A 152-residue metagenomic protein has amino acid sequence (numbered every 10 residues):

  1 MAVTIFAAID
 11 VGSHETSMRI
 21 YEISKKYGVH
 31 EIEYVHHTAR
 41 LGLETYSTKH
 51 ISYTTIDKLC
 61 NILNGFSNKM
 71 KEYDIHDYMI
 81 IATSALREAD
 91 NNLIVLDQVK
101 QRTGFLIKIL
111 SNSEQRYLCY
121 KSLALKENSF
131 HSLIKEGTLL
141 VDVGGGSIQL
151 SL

Functional and structural regions predicted by a protein language model:
A2, N112-L139: Conserved phosphate-binding catalytic cores of ATP/NTP-utilizing and phosphoryl-transfer enzymes
A2-V29, S132-L152: Gly/Thr-rich phosphate-binding beta-strand-loop-beta motif of the actin/hexokinase/Hsp70
H14-Y53: Short glycine-rich, Thr/Ser-proximal phosphate-binding strand/loop in the N-terminal lobe of ATP-dependent enzymes
I23-Y27, V95-R102, L125-S132: A glycine- and small-aliphatic-rich helix-loop capping segment at beta-alpha/alpha-beta transitions that lines
G42-S52, I75-T83, L106: Glycine-/proline-rich flexible loop or hinge segments
L59-Y73: A short, N-terminal amphipathic alpha-helix
K69-D97: Short beta-strand-loop/turn "lid" adjacent to the catalytic site in phosphate-handling enzymes
G104-L110: A glycine-rich helix N-cap at a beta->alpha junction
